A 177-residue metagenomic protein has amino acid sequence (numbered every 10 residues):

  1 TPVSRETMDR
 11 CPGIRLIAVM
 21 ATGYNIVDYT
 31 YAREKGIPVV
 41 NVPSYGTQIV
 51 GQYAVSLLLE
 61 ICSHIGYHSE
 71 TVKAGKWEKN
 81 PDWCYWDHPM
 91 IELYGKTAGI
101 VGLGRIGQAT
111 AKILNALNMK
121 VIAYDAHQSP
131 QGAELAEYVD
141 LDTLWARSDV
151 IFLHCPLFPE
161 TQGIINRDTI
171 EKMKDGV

Functional and structural regions predicted by a protein language model:
T1-V40, A146, N166: An N-terminal-biased, well-structured beta-alpha scaffold segment characteristic of Rossmann-like dinucleotide-binding
P2, G23, N41, Y45-I49 (+2 more regions): Residue-level detector of alpha-helix initiation sites
A21-N25, S44-T47, H127, L144: Short, acidic/turn-prone active-site loops that include or flank metal/cofactor- and phosphate-binding residues
I26-Y31, Y67-N80, M119, Q128: Mobile beta-alpha loop/short-helix "lid" or hinge segments that flank ligand
R33-Y45, K174-V177: Rossmann-fold dehydrogenase core element
P38, E60, K120: Residue-level detector of anion-binding/catalytic polar loops
P43-T97: Phosphate-binding beta-alpha-beta segment of Rossmann-like dinucleotide-binding domains, i.e., the NAD(P)
Y85-D175: Rossmann-like dinucleotide/phosphate-binding beta-alpha-beta segment
